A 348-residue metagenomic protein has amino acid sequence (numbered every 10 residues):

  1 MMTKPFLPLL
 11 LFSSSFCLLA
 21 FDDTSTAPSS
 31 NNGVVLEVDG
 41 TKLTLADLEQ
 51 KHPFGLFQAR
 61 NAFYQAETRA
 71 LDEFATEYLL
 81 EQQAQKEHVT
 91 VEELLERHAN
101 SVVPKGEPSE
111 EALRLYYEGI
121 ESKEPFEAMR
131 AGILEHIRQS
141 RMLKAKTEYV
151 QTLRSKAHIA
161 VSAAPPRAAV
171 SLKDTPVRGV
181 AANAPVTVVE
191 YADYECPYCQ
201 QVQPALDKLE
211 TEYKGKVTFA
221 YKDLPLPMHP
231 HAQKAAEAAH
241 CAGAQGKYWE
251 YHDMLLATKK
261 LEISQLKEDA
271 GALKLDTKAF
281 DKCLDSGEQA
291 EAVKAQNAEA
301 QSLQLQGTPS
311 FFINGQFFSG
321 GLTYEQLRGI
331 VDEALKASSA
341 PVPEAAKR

Functional and structural regions predicted by a protein language model:
M1-A62, T68-R69, Q151, S155 (+7 more regions): Short, low-structural-confidence N-terminal segments
D22-G132, K208, A220: N-terminal targeting/tethering segments
S29, F126, V180-A184, T211-E212 (+2 more regions): Extracellular/periplasmic catalytic domains that process cell-envelope and extracellular macromolecules
T41, T76, M129-K156, K234 (+1 more regions): Core regions of peptidyl-prolyl cis-trans isomerase
V103-F126, S140-A164: Acidic/polar surface patches and capping/hinge elements
E135, Q139, L143, I159 (+2 more regions): C-terminal cap of thioredoxin/glutaredoxin-like
S162-R167, V217: Thiolate-centered catalytic microenvironments shared by cysteine-dependent enzyme domains
V189-G271, D276: Structural alpha/beta surface segment adjacent to cysteine/selenocysteine redox centers across thiol/disulfide enzymes
